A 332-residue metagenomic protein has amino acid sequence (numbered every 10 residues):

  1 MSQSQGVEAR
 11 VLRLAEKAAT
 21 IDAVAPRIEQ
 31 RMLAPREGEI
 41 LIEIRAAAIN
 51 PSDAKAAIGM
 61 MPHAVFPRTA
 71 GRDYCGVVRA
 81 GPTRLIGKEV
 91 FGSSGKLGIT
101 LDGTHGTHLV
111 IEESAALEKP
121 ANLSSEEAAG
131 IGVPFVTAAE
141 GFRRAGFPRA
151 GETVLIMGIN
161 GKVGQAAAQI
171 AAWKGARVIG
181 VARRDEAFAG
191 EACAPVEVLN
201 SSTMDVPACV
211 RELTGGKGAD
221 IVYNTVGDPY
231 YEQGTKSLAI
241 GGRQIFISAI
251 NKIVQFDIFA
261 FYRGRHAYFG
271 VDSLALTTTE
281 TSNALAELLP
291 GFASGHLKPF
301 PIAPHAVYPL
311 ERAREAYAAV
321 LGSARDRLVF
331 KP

Functional and structural regions predicted by a protein language model:
S2-V7, S282-P332: C-terminal hydrophobic helical "lid"/dimerization subdomain of Rossmann-like NAD(P)H-dependent oxidoreductases
R31-A48, I58-L97, A115: Glycine-rich beta-strand-centered segment in the early N-terminal region that forms part of a ligand/cofactor-binding
G92-G158: NAD(P)H dinucleotide-binding glycine-rich loop of Rossmann-like/cofactor-binding domains, especially the beta1-alpha1
H105, A182-G190, I253-I258: Short, glycine/polar-rich helix-capping loops at beta-to-alpha or helix-loop-helix junctions that flank or form
A129-T203: Mid-domain Rossmann-like dinucleotide-binding core that forms the NAD(H)/NADP(H) cofactor-binding site
D205-G216: Short amphipathic alpha-helix with an adjacent loop that forms part of the alpha/beta core around
V222-Y223: N-terminal Rossmann-like NAD(P) cofactor-binding module of classical short-chain dehydrogenase/reductase
P229-H296, P332: Glycine-rich phosphate-binding loop and adjacent beta-alpha segment of Rossmann(oid) nucleotide-cofactor-binding
